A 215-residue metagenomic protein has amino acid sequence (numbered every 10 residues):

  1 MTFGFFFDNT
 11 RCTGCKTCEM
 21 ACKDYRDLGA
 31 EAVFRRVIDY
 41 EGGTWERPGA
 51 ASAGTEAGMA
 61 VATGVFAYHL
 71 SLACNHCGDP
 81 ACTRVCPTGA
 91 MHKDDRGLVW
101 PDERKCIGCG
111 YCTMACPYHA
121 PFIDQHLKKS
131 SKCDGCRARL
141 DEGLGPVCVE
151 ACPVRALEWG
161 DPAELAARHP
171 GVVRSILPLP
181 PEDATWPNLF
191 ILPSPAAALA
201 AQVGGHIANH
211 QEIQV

Functional and structural regions predicted by a protein language model:
M1-V215: Non-ligating segments of multi-cofactor redox enzymes
